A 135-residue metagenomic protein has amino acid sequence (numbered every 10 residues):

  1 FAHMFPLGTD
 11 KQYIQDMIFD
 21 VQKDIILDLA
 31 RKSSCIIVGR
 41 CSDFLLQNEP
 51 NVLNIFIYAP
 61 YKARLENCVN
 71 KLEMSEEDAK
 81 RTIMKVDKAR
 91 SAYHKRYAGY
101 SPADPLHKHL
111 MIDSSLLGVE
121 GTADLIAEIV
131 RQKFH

Functional and structural regions predicted by a protein language model:
F1, S75-E120: Small-molecule kinase domains that catalyze NTP-dependent phosphoryl transfer to phosphate-bearing small molecules
F1-S34: ATP-dependent small-molecule kinase phosphotransfer cores that center on conserved nucleotide phosphate-binding segments
K23, V119-A127: Short, amphipathic alpha-helical "lid/cap" segments that border enzyme active or binding sites
L29, S42-N48: RNA pseudouridine synthases
S42-D43, A59-R64, L116-G118: Conserved nucleotide-binding/hydrolysis micro-motifs of P-loop NTPases
N48-N70, E76-V86: Conserved phosphate-donor/acceptor-positioning beta-strand/loop module used by diverse small-molecule
E128-H135: Short, charged, intrinsically disordered terminal tails
